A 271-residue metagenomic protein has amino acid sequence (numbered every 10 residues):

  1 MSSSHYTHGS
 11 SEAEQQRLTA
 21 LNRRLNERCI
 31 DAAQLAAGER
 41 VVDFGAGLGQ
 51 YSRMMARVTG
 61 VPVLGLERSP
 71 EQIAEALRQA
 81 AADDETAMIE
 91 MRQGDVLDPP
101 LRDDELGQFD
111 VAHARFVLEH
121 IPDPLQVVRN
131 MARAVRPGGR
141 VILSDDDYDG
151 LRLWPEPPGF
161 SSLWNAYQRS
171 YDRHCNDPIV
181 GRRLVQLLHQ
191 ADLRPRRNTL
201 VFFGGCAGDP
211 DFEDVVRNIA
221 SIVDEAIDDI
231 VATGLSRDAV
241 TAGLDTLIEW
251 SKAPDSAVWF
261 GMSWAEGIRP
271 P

Functional and structural regions predicted by a protein language model:
S3-R23: Class I SAM-dependent methyltransferase Rossmann-like catalytic core, especially the SAM/SAH-binding loop
A20-E39, M54: Conserved alpha-helix/loop element of class I SAM-dependent methyltransferases that forms part of the SAM/SAH-binding
V42, L48-P99: Class I SAM-dependent methyltransferase SAM/SAH-binding core
L101-V111: A short acidic, Gly/Pro-enriched loop at the edge of an enzyme's catalytic core that lines a small-molecule cofactor
D110-D123: A short SAM/SAH-binding and catalytic strip from SAM-dependent methyltransferases
L125-R140: A short glycine-rich, Lys/Arg-flanked "PGG" loop and its adjoining helix->strand segment in the class I
I142-P210: Conserved catalytic/acceptor-binding region of the Class I
R196-P271: Conserved Class I S-adenosyl-L-methionine
